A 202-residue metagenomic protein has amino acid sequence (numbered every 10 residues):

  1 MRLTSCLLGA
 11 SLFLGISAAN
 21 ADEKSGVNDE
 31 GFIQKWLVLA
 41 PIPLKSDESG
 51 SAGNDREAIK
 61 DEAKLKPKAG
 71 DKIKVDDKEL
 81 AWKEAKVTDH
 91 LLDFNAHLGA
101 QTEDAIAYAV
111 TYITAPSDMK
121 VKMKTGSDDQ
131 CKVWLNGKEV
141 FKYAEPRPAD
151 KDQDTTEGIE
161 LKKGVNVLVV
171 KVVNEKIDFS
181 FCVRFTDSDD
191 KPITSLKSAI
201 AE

Functional and structural regions predicted by a protein language model:
M1-L7: Bacterial N-terminal signal peptides that target proteins for export
L7-G15: Bacterial N-terminal signal peptides
A21-L91, V170-E202: Accessory carbohydrate-binding/adhesion or oligomerization-edge regions at the termini of glycan-active proteins
A96-A107, A144-A149: Extracellular beta-rich ligand/substrate-recognition surface
A105-A107, S117, S127, Q153: Residues that act as N-cap/strand-start positions at coil-to-secondary-structure junctions
A109-V121, G158-K163: Extracellular and analogous surface-interaction loops
A115, K120-W134, L168: Aromatic-lined ligand-binding clefts that engage carbohydrates, nucleic acids, or primary amines
K132-V183: Beta-strand-rich ligand-recognition modules
